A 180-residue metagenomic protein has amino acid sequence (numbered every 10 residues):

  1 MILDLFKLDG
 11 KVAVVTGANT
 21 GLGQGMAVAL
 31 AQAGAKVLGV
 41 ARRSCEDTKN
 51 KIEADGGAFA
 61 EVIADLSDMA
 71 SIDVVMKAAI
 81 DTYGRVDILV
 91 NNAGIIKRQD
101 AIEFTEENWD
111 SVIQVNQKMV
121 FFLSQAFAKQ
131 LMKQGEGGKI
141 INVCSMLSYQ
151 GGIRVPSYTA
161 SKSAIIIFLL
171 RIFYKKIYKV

Functional and structural regions predicted by a protein language model:
V12, N19-G21: Conserved glycine-rich cofactor-binding loop
A33-D47: Conserved glycine-rich Rossmann-like NAD(P)H-binding loop of the short-chain dehydrogenase/reductase
I63-V75, E106: The beta1-alpha1 cofactor-binding region of Rossmann-like NAD(H)/NADP(H)-dependent oxidoreductases
D100-A101, T105-I113: Substrate-binding pocket helix/loop in short-chain dehydrogenase/reductase
I102, Q150-P156: Active-site loop immediately N-terminal to the catalytic Tyr-X3-Lys motif of short-chain dehydrogenase/reductase
S124, S161: Active-site helix of classical SDR
S145: Residue(s) in the substrate-gating loop at a strand-loop-helix junction that position the organic substrate next
